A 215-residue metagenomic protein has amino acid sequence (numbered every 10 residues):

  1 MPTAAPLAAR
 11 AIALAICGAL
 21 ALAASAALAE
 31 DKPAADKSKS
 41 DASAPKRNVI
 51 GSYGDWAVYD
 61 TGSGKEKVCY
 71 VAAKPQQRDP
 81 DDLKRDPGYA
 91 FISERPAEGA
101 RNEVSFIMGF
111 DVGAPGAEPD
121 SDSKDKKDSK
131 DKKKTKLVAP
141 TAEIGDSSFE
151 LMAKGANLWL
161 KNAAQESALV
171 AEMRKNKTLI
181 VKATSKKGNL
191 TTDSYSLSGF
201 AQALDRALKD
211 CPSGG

Functional and structural regions predicted by a protein language model:
M1-A15: Bacterial N-terminal signal peptides that target proteins for export
A4, L28-G215: A generic "folded-domain core" signal
A24-A26: N-terminal signal peptide c-region/cleavage motif recognized by signal peptidases
